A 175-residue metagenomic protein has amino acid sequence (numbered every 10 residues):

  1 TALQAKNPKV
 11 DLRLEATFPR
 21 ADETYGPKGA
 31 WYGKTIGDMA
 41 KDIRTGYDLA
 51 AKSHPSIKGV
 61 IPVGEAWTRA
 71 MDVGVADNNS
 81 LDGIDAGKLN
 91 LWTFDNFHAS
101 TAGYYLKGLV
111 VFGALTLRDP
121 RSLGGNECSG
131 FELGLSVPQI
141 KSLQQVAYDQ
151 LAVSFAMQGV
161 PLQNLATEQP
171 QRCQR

Functional and structural regions predicted by a protein language model:
T1-T101: Alpha-helical cap/lid subdomain in secreted, periplasmic, or secretory-pathway luminal O-acyl-processing enzymes
I84-R175: Conserved catalytic region of serine esterases and O-acyltransferases that act on ester linkages in lipids
